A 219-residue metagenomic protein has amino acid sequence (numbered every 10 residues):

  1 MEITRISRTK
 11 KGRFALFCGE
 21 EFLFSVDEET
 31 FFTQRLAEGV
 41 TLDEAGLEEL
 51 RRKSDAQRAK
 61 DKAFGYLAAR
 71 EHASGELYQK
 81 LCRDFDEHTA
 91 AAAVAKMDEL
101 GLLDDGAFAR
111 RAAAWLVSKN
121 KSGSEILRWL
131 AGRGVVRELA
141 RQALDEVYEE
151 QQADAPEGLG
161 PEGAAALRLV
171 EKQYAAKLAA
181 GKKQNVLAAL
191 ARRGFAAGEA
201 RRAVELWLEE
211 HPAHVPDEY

Functional and structural regions predicted by a protein language model:
M1-Y219: An alpha-helical, amphipathic repeat domain used for nucleic-acid recognition, typified by the mTERF helical solenoid
